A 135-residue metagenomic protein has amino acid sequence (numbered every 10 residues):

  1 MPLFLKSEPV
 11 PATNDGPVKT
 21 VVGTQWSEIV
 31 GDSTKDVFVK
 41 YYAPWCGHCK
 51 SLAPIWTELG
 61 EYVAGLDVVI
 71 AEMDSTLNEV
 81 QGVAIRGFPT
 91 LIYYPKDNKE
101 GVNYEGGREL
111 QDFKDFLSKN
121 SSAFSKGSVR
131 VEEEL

Functional and structural regions predicted by a protein language model:
M1-L135: Proteins that catalyze or organize thiol-disulfide redox chemistry and the adjacent proteostasis machinery handling
